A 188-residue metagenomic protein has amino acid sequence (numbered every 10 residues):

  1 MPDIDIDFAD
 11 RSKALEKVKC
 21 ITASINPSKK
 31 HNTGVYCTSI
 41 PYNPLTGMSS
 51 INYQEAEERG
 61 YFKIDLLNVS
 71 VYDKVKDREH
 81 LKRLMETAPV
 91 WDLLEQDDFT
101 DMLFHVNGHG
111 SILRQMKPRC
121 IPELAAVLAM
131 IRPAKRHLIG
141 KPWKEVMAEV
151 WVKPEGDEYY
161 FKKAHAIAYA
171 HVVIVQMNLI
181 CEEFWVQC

Functional and structural regions predicted by a protein language model:
M1-C188: Mg2+-dependent phosphoryl-transfer active-site scaffold
